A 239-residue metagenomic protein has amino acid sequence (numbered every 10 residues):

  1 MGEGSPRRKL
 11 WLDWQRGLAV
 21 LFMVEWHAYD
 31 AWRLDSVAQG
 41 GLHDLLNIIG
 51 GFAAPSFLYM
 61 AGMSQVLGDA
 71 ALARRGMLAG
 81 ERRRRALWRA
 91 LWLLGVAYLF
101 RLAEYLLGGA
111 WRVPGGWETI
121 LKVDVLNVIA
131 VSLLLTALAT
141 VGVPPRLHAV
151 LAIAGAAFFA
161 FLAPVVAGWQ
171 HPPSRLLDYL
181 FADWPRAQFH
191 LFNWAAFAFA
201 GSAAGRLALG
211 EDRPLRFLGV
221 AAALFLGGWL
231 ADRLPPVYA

Functional and structural regions predicted by a protein language model:
M1-A239: Alpha-helical transmembrane segments and their immediate juxtamembrane cytosolic regions
